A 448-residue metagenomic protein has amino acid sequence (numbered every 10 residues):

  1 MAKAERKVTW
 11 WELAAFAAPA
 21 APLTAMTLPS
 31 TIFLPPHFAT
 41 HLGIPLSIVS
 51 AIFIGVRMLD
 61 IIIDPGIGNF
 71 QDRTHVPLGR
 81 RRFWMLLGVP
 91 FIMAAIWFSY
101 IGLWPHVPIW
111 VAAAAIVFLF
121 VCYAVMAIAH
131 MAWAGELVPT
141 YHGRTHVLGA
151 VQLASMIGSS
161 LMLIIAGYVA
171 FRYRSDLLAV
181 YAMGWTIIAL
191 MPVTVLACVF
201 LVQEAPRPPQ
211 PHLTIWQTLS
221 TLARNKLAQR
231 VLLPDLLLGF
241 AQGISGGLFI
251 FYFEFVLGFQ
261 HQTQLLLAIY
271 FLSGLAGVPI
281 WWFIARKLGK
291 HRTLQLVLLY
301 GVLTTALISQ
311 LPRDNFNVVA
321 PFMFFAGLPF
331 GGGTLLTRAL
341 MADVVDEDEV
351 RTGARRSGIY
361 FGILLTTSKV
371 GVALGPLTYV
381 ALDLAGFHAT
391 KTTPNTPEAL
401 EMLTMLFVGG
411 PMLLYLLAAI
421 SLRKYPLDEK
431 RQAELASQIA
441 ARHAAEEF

Functional and structural regions predicted by a protein language model:
A2-F448: Membrane-embedded alpha-helical bundles of multi-pass transporters/translocases, especially carrier/permease families
